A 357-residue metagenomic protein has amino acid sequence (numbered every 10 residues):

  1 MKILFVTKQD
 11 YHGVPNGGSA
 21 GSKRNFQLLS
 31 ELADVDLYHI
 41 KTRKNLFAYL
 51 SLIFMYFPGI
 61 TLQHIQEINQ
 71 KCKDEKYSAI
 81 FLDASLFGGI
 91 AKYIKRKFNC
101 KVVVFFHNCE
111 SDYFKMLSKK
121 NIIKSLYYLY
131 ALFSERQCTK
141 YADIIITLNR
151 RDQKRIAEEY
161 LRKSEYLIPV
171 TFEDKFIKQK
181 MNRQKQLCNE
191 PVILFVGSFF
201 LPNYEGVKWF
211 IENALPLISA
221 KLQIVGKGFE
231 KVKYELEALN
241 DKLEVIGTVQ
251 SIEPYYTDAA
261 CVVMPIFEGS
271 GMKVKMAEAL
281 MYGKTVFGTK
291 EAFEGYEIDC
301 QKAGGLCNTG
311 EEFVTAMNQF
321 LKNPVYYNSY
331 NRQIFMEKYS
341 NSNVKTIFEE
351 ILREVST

Functional and structural regions predicted by a protein language model:
M1-R43, E75, N213: N-terminal subdomain of nucleotide-sugar transferases
I3, R96-M116: Active-site proximal beta-strand in glycosyltransferases
G21, T171-E235, V245, V249-Q250 (+1 more regions): Conserved catalytic-core segment of nucleotide-activated headgroup transferases in glycan assembly
Q66, E110, K124-I145: Membrane-proximal helix-turn-helix segments that form the acceptor-binding/catalytic region of lipid-linked
R136, K140-Q179: Donor nucleotide-sugar binding/catalytic pocket of nucleotide-sugar-dependent glycosyltransferases
T257-G271, Y282-K284: Acidic donor-binding loop of glycosyltransferase active sites
K275-M281, T285-T289: Short hydrophobic beta-strand element within catalytic cores of glycosyltransferases and related nucleotide-activated
P324-E354: A charged, aromatic-enriched C-terminal amphipathic alpha-helix characteristic of glycosyltransferases across folds
